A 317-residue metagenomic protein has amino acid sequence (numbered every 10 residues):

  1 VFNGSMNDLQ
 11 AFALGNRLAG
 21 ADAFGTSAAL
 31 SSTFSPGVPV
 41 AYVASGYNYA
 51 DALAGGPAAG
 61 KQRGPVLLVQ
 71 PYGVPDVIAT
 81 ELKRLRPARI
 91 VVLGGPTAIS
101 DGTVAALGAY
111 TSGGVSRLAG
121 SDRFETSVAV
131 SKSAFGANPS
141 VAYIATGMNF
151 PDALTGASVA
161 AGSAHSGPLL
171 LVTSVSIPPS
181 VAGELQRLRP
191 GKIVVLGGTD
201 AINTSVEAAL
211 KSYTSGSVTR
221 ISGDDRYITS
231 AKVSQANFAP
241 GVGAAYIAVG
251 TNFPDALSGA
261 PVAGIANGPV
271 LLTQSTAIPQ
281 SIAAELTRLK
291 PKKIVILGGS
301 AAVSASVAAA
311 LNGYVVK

Functional and structural regions predicted by a protein language model:
V1-K317: Extracellular glycan-binding segments that recognize GlcNAc-based cell-wall polysaccharides
